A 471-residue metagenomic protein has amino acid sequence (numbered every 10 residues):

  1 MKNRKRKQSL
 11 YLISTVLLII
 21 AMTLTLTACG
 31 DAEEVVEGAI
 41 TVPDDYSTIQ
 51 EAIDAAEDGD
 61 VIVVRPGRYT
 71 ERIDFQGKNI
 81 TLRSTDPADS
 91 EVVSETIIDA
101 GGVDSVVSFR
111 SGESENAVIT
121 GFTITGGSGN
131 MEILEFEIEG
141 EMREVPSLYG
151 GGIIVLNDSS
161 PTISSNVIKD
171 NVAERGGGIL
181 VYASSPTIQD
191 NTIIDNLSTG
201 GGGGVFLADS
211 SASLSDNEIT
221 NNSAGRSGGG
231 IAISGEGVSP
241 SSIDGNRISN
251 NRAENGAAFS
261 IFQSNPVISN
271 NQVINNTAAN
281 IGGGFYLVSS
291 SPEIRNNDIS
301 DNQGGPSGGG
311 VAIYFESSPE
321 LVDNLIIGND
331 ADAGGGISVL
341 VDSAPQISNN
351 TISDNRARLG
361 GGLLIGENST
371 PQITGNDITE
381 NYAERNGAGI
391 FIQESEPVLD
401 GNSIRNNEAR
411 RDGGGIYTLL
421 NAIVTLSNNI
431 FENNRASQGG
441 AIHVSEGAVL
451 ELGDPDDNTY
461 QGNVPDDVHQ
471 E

Functional and structural regions predicted by a protein language model:
S14-T25: Bacterial N-terminal signal peptides
C29-E51, A55, R65-R68: Right-handed parallel beta-helix/beta-solenoid
I40, I62, I73, I80 (+27 more regions): Solenoid scaffold repeats with emphasis on beta-solenoid/beta-helix
D44, N79-E137, G462: Right-handed parallel beta-helix/beta-spiral solenoid domain characteristic of secreted/periplasmic
D44-Q50, V61-T81, T85-P87, T96: N-terminal extracellular ligand-recognition/capping segment immediately after the signal peptide
I53, R72-F75, D89, S105-G112 (+14 more regions): Glycine-rich beta-solenoid repeat tracts in large extracellular/virion proteins
V118-R226, A232, E236-S241, N250-N251: Right-handed parallel beta-helix
